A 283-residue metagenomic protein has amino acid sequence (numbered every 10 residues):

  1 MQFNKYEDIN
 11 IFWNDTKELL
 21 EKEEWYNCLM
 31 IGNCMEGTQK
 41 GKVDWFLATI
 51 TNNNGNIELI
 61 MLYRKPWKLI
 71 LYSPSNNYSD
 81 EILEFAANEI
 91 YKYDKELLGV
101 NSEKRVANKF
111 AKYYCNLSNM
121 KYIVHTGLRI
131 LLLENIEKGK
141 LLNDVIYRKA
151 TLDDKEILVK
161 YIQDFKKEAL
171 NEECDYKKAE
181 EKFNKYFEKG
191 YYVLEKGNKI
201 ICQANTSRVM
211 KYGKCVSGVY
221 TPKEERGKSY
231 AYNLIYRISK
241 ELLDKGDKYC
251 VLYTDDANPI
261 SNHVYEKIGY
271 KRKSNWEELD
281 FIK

Functional and structural regions predicted by a protein language model:
M1-L29, I136-E172: Short amphipathic alpha-helix that is part of the acyltransferase structural core
N4-E7, E24, G32-Y93, G99 (+1 more regions): Conserved donor-binding loop and adjoining core beta-sheet/short helix segment in diverse acyl/aminoacyl transferases
I31-T38, Y63-P66, L170, C174-Y220: A conserved beta-strand-loop-helix scaffold within acyl/acetyltransferase catalytic domains
R64-W67, L71-N143, L279: Acyl-donor-binding surface of acyltransferase catalytic domains
Y78-E89, T221, G227-D244, H263-K267: Conserved acetyl-CoA-binding loop-helix of GNAT-fold acetyltransferases
D94-K104, L242-T254: Conserved GNAT acetyl-CoA-binding A-motif
N101-A107, L252-N262, L279-K283: Conserved beta-strand-loop-alpha-helix junction that forms the acyl-donor binding cleft
V106-I123, Y232, A257-S274: Conserved active-site alpha-helix within GNAT-family acetyltransferase domains
